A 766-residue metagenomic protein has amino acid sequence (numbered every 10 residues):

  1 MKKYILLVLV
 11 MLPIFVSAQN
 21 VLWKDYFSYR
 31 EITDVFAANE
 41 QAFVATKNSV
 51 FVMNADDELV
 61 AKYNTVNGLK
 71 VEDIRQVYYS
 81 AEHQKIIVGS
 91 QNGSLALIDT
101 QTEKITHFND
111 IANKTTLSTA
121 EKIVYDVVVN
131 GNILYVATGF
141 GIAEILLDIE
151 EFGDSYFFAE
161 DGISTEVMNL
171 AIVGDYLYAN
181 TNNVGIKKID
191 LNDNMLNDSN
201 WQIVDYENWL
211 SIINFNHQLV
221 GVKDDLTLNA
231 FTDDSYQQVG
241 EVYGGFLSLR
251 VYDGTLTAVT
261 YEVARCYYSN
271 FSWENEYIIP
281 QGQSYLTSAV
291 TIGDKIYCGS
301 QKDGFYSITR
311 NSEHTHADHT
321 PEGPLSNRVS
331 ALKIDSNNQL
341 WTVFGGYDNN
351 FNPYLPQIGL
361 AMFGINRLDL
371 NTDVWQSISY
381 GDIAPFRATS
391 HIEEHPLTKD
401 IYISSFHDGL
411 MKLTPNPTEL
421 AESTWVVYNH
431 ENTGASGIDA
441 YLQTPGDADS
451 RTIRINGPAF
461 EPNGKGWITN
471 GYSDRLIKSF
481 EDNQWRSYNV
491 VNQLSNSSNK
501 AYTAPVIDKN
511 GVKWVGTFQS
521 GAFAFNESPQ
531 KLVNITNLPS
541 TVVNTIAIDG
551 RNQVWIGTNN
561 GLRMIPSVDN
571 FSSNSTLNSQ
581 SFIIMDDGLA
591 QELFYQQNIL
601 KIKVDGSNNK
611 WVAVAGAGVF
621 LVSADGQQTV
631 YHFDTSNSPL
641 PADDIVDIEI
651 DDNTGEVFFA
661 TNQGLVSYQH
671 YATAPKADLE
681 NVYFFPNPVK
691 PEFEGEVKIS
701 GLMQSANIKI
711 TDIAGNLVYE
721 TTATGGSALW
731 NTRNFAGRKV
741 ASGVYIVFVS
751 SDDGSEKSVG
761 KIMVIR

Functional and structural regions predicted by a protein language model:
M1-Y4, R766: Positively charged n-region of N-terminal signal peptides that target proteins for export
K3, A18-N681, L717, F748: Carboxylate-rich, polar loop motifs that coordinate divalent cations or form catalytic acidic clusters
Y4-P13: Sec-dependent N-terminal signal peptides
T65, A723-G754: Short, surface-exposed loop/turn motifs with a glycine/proline- and acidic-biased composition
V66, N492, T724-G725, M763: A generic structural motif
A677-K709, S727-W730: Glycine-centered coil/turn sites that cap beta-strands in beta-rich domains
N707-V718, Y745: Short, glycine-anchored, charge-dense loop/turn motifs used at functional sites
K757-I762: Edge beta-strands of extracellular beta-sandwich domains
